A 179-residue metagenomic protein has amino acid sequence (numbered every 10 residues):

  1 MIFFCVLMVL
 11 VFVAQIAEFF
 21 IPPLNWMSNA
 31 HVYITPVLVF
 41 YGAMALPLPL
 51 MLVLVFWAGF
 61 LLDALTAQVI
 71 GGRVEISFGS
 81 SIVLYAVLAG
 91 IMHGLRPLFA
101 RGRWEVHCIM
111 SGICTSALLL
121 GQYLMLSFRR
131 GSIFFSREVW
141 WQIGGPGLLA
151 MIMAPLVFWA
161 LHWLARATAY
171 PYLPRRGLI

Functional and structural regions predicted by a protein language model:
M1-I179: Terminal, non-globular segments
